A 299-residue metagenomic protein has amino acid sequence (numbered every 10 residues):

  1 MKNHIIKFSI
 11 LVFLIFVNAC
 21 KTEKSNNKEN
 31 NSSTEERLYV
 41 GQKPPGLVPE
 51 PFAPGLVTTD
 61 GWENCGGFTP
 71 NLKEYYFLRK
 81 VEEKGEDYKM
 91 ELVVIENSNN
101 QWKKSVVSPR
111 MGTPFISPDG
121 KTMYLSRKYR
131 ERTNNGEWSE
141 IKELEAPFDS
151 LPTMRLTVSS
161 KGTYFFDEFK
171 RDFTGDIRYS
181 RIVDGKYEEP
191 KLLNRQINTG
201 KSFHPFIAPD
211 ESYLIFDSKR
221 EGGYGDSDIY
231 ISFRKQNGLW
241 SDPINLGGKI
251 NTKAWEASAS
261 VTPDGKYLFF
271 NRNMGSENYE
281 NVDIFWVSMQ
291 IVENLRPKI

Functional and structural regions predicted by a protein language model:
N3-L11: Sec-dependent signal peptide recognition, specifically the positively charged N-region followed immediately by
H4, K21-T22: Membrane-embedded alpha-helical segments, specifically the hydrophobic cores of selected transmembrane helices
V17-A19: C-terminal motif of bacterial Sec signal peptides marking the signal peptidase cleavage site
T22-I299: Short, conserved micro-motifs composed of acidic
